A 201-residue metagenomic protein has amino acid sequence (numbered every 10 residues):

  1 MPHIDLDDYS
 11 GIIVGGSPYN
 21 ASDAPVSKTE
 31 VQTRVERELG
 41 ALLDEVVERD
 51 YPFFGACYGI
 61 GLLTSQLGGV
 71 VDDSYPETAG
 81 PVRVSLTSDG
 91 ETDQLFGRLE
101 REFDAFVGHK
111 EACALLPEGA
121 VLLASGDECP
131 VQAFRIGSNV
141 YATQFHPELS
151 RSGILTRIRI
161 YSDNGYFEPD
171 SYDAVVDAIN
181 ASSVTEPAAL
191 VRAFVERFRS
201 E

Functional and structural regions predicted by a protein language model:
M1-F54: Flexible gly/pro-rich beta->alpha loop and the following alpha-helix that scaffold active-site loops
I4, D8, V14, E36 (+2 more regions): Amide-donor transfer/coupling interface in amidating biosynthetic enzymes
Y19, G59-I60, A112: Alpha-helix capping/helix-boundary segments
A24-S27, Q66-G68, E118-G119, L155-T156: Short amphipathic alpha-helical segments
G40, G68-D72: Conserved active-site segments centered on acidic
G55, G59, T64: Gly/Ala-rich beta-loop-alpha elbow adjacent to hydrolase catalytic centers
P76-P81: Short Pro/Gly-enriched coil loops immediately N-terminal to beta-strands
R83-S85: Generic structural detector for well-ordered beta-strands
